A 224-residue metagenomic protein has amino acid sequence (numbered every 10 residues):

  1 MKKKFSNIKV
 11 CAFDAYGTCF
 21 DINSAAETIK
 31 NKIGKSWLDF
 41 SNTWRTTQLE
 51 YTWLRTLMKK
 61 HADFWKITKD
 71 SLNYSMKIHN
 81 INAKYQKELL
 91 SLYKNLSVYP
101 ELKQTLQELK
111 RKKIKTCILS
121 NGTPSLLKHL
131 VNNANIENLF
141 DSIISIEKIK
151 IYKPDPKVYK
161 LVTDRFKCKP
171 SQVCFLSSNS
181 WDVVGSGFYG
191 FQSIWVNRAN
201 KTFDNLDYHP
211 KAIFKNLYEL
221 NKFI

Functional and structural regions predicted by a protein language model:
K2-C11, Q107, L119, T123-P124 (+1 more regions): Asp-based, Mg2+/Mn2+-dependent phosphohydrolase catalytic module
K2-L49: Active-site neighborhood of HAD-like aspartate-dependent phosphohydrolases
A26-E27, S41, R45, W65 (+2 more regions): An amphipathic alpha-helix signature
I33-W37, I78-K84, R111-K112, N135-L139 (+1 more regions): Short helix-capping segments at alpha-helix termini
K35, D39, K59-D63, N121 (+2 more regions): Residues at secondary-structure transition points
L38, T52-K87: A metal-dependent, Asp-based hydrolase signature
H61, W65-K66, A83-I118, P124 (+2 more regions): Short, acidic loop-to-helix structural element flanking the phosphoryl-transfer center in phosphate-processing enzymes
